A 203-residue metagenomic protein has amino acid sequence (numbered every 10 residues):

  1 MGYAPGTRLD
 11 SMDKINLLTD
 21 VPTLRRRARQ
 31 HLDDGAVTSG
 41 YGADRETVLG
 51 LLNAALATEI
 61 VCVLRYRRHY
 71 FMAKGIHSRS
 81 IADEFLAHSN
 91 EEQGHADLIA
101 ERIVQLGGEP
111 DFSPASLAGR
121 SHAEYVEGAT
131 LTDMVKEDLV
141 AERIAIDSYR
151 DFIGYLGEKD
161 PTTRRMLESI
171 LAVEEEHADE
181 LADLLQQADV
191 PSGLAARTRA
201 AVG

Functional and structural regions predicted by a protein language model:
G2-G203: Iron-associated oxidoreductase/ferritin-like identity signal
